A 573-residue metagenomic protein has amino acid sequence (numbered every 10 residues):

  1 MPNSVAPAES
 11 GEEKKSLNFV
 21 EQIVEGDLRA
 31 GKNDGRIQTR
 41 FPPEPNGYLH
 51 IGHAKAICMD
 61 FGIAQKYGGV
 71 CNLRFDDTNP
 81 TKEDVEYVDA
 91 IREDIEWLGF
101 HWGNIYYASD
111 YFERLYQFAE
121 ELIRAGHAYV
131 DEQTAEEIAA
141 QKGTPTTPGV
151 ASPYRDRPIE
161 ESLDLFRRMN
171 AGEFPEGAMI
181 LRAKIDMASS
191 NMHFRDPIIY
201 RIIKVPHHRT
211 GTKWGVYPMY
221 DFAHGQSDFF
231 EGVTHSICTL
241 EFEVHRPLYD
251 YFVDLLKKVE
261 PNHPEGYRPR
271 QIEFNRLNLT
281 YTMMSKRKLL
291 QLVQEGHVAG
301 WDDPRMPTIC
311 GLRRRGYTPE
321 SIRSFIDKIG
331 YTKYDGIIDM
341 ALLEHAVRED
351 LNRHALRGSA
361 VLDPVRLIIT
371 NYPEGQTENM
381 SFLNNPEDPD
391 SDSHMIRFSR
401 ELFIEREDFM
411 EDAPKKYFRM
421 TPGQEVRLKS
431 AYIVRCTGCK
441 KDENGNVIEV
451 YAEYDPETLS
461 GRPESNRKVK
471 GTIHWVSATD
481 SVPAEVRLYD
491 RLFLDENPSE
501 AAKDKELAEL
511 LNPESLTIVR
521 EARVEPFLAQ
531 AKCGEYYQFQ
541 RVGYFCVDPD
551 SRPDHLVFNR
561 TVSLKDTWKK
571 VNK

Functional and structural regions predicted by a protein language model:
M1-K15, K573: Basic/polar N-terminal segments that are highly enriched at the extreme N-terminus, encompassing both cleavable
K15-E25, R29-R92, H208-T239: N-terminal catalytic cores of NTP/NDP-binding nucleotidyl/phosphoryl-transfer enzymes
G31, D60, I91, L122 (+3 more regions): Residue-level signal for inorganic ion chemistry
P42-P45, R74-K82, N104-E113, E136 (+5 more regions): Conserved short loop/turn motifs at secondary-structure junctions
L73, D77-N79, V85, Y107 (+4 more regions): Active-site cores that bind ATP or allylic diphosphates and position pyrophosphate for catalysis
Y87-E113, F118-E121, G126-Y129: A glycine-rich helix N-cap at a beta->alpha junction
F242, R246, D250-F252, E320-R323 (+2 more regions): Core subunits and conserved enzymes of cellular information-processing and envelope-translocation systems across
G266-A346: Long, charged, mostly alpha-helical binding arms that flank functional sites
